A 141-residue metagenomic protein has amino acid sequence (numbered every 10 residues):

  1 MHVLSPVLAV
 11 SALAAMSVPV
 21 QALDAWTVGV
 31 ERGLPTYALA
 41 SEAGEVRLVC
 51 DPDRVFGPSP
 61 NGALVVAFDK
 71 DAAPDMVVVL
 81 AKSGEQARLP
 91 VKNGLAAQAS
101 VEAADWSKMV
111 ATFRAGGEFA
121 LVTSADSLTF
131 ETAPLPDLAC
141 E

Functional and structural regions predicted by a protein language model:
M1-L8: Bacterial N-terminal signal peptides that target proteins for export
A9, S17-P19: N-terminal signal peptide c-region/cleavage motif recognized by signal peptidases
A22-A72: An ectodomain-focused feature that recognizes extracytoplasmic/extracellular
A73-V78, G117: Short beta-strand/loop motifs in extracellular/secreted proteins, especially within beta-sandwich accessory domains
A81-E141: Internal interaction segment
